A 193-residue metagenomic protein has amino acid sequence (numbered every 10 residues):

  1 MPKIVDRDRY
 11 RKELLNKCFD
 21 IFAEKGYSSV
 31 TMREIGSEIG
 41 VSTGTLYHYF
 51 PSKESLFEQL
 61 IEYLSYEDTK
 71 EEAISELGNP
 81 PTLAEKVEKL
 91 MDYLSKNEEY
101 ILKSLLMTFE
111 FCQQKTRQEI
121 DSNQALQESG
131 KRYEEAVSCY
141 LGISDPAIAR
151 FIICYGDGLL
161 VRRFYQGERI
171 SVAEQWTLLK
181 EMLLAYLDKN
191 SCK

Functional and structural regions predicted by a protein language model:
M1-R9, S191-K193: N-terminal intrinsically disordered/low-complexity leader segments
E13, K17, I21-S55, Q59: Helix-turn-helix
Q59, A73-Y100, C139, A149-I152 (+1 more regions): Hydrophobic alpha-helical connector segments
E62-D68: Short, basic, alpha-helical segments at the C-terminal edge of helix-turn-helix-like DNA-binding modules
K86-Y93, M182-K193: N-terminal hydrophobic signal/anchor transmembrane helix of membrane proteins
S95-Q124: Amphipathic alpha-helical segments used for helix-helix packing
F109-Q113, S144-Q166, E174-M182: Hydrophobic alpha-helical segments that form the core of small-molecule binding pockets and/or dimer interfaces
T116-R150, T177, E181: Amphipathic alpha-helical packing segments from all-alpha helical-bundle domains
